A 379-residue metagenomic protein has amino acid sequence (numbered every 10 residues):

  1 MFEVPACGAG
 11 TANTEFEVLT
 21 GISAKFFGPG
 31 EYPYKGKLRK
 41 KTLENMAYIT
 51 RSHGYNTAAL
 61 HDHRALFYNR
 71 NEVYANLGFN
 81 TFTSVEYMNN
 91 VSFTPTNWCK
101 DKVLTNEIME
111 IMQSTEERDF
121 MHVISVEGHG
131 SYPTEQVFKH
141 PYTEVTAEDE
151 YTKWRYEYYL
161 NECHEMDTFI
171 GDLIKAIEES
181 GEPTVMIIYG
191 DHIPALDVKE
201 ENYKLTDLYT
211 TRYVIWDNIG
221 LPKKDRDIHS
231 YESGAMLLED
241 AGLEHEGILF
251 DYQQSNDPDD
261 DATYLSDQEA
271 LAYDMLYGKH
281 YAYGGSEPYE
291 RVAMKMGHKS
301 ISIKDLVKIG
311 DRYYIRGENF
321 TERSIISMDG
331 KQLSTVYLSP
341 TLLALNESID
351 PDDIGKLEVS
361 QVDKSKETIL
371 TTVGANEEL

Functional and structural regions predicted by a protein language model:
M1-A344, I349-L379: Solvent-exposed soluble domains appended to multi-pass membrane proteins
